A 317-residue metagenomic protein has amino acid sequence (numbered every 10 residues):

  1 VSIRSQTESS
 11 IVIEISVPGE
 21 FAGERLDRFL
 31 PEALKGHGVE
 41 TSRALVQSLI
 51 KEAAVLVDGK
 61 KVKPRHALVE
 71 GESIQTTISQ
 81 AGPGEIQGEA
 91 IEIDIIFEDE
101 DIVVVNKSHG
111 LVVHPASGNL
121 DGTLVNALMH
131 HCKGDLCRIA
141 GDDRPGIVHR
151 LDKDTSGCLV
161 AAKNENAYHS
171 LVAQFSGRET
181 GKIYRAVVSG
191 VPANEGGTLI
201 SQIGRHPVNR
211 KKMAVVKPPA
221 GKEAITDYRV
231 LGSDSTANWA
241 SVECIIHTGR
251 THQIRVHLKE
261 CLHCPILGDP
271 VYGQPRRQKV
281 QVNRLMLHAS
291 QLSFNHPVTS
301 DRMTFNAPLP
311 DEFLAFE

Functional and structural regions predicted by a protein language model:
V1-P207, S235, L309-F316: RNA pseudouridine synthases
V1-S48, V208, K217-I225, V230-S241 (+1 more regions): Pseudouridine synthases involved in rRNA/tRNA modification
K63-A67, E243, R284: Short, surface-exposed secondary-structure edge patches
P83-E85, H169-L171, R210-V215, G273-K279: A short, acidic/glycine-rich surface segment
I147, L171-A173, K211-V215, D227-V230: Glycine-rich, charged/polar anion/phosphate-binding loops that engage phosphate groups from diverse ligands
I147, Y184-V188, Y228, C244 (+1 more regions): A structural signal for short, well-ordered beta-strand segments
